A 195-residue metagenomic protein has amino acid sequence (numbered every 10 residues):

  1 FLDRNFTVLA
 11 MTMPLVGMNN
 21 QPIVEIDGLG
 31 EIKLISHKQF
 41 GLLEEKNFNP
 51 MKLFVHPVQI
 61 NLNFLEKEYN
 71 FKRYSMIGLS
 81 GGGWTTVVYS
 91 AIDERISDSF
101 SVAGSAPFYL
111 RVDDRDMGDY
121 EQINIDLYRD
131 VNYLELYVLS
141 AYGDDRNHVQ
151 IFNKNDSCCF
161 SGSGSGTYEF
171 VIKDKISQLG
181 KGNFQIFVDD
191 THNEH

Functional and structural regions predicted by a protein language model:
F1-H56: Cap/lid segment of the alpha/beta-hydrolase catalytic domain
R4-V8, N70-Y74, D93-D98, D144-H148 (+1 more regions): Loop/turn elements at helix/coil->beta-strand transitions in domains of secreted/extracellular proteins
P14-M18, G81-G83, S105-F108, K154-C158: Solvent-exposed loop/turn segments at secondary-structure junctions within structured extracellular/periplasmic domains
N19-V24, V88-Y89, L110-D113, S161-S163: Short, solvent-exposed loop/turn and secondary-structure capping segments
F54-N63, E135-Y142: Structured alpha-helical segments in the cores of large, soluble enzyme domains
Q59-Y120: Primarily recognizes the serine-hydrolase "nucleophile elbow" in alpha/beta-hydrolase and SGNH/GDSL folds
D98, P107-G180: The feature captures the conserved acid-bearing segment of alpha/beta-hydrolase catalytic domains
N155-S157, K181-H195: Histidine-bearing beta->alpha loop at or near hydrolase active sites
